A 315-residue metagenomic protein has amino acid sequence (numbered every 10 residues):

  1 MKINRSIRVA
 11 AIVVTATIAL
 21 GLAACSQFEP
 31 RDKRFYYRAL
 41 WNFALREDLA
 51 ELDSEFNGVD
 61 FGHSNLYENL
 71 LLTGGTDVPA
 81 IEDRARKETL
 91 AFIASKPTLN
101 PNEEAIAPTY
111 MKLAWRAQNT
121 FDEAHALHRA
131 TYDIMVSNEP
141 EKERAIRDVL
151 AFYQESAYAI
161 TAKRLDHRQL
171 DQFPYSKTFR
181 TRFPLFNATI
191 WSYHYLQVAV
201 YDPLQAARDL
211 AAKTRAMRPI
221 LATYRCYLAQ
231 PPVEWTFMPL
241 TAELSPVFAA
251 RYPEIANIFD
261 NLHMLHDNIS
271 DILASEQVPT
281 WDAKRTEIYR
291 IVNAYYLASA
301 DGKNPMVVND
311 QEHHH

Functional and structural regions predicted by a protein language model:
M1-K2, K303: ...the same signal can extend to comparable exposed beta-sheet modules with similar sequence chemistry even outside
K2-I12: Bacterial N-terminal signal peptides that target proteins for export
V13-L20: Core hydrophobic alpha-helical transmembrane segments of single-pass membrane proteins
L22-A24: C-terminal motif of bacterial Sec signal peptides marking the signal peptidase cleavage site
S26-H315: Polar/charged low-complexity regulatory segments
